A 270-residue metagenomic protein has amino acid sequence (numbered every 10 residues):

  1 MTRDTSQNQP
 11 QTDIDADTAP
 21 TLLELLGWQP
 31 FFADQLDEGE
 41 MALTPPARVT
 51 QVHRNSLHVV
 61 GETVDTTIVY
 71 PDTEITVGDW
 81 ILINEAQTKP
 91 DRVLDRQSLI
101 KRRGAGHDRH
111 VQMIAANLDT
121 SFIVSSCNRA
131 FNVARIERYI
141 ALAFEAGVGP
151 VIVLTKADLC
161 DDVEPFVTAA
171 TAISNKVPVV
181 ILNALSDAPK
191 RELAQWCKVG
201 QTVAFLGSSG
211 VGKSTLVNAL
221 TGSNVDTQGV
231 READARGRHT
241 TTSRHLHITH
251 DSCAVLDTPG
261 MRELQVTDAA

Functional and structural regions predicted by a protein language model:
M1-V133: N-terminal accessory targeting/assembly segments
L26, G39, T44-V93, K190-A270: Conserved G1/Walker A P-loop phosphate-binding module
D72-E74, D95-S98, C127-A130, K156-D161 (+2 more regions): Conserved nucleotide-binding/hydrolysis micro-motifs of P-loop NTPases
G78, A143, T155: Residue-level signal for inorganic ion chemistry
I123, I152-L154: Structural beta-sheet core signal
N132-V133, D161-F166, Q265-A269: Conserved ATPase-coupling elements of RecA-like P-loop NTPase cores
A134-E145: Histidine-anchored nucleotide/phosphate-binding helix
G149, K156-V211, G222: Canonical P-loop GTPase G-domain recognition
